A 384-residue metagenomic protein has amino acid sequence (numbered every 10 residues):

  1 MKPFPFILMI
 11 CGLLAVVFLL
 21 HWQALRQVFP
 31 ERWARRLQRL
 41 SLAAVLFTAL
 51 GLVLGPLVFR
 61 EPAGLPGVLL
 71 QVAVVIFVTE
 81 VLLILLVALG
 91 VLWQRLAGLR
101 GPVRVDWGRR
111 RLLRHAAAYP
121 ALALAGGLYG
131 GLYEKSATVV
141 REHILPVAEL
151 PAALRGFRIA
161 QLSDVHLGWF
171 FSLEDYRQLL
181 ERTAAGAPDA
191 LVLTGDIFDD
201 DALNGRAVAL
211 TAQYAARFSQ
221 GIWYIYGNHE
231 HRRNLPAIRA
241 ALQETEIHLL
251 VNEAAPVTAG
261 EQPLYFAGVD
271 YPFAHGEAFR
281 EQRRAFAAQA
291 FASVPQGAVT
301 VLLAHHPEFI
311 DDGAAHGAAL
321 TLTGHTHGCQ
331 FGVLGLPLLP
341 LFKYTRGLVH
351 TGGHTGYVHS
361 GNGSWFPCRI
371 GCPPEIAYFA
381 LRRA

Functional and structural regions predicted by a protein language model:
M1-S136: Non-catalytic terminal accessory segments
I7-L19, L37, G51, G55-G64 (+1 more regions): N-terminal active-site segment of His-dependent metallophosphoesterases
V16-V17, V28, V45, V53 (+20 more regions): Extended aliphatic helical segments
L150-A384: Soluble catalytic domains of enzymes that build or remodel membrane lipids, polysaccharides, and related
